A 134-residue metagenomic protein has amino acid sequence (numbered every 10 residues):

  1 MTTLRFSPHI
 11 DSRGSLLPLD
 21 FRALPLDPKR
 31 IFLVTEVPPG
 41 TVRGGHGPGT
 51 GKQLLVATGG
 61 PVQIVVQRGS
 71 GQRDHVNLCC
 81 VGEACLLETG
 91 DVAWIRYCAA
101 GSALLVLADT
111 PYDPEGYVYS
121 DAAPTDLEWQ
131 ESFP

Functional and structural regions predicted by a protein language model:
M1-C85, A100-D109, D113-A122, L127-P134: Non-catalytic, conserved peripheral segments adjacent to functional cores
L86-G90: Short beta-strand-centered segments at strand-helix junctions
V92-R96: Beta-rich strand-turn-strand
